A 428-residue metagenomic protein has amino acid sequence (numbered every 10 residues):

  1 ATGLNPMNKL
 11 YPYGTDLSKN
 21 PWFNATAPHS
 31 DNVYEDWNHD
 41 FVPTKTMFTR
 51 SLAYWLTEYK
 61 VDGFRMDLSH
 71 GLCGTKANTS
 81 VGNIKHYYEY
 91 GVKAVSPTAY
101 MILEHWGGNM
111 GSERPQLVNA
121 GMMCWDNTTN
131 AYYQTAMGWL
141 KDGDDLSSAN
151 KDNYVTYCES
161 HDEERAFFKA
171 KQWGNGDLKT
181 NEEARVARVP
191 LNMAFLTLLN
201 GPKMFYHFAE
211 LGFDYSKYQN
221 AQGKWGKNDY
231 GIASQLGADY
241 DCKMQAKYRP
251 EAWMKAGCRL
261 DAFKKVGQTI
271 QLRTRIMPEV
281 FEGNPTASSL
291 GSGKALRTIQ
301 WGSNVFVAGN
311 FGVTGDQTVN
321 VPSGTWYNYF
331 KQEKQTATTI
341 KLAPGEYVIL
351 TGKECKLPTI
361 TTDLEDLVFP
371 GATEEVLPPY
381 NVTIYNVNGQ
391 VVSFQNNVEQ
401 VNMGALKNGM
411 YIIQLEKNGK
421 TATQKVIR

Functional and structural regions predicted by a protein language model:
A1-K60, L68-S69, G74-A77, Y87-S96 (+1 more regions): Substrate-binding/active-site clefts of carbohydrate-active enzymes
S51, T57-E163, R185, A194-F195 (+5 more regions): Active-site-proximal helices and loops of the catalytic beta/alpha 8
D142-G143, F168-M193: Aromatic-anchored helix/helix-loop segment that forms the rim or "lid" of small-molecule/cofactor binding pockets
V305, A337-T361: C-terminal beta-strand-rich structural cap/linker in extracellular carbohydrate-active enzymes
F306, D316, T421-T423: Short, mixed charged/polar active-site loops that provide acid/base catalysis or chelate metal/phosphate cofactors
W326, Y347, Y411-Q414: A short tyrosine-centered beta-strand micro-motif
T361-R428: C-terminal outer-membrane/trafficking sorting elements
